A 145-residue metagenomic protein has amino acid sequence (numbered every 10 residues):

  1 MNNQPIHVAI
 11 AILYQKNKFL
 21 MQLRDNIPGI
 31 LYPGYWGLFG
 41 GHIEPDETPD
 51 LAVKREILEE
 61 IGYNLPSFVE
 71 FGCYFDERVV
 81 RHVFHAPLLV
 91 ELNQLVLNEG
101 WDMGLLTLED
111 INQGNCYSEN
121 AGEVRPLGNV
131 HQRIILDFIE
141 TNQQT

Functional and structural regions predicted by a protein language model:
M1-M21, F39: Conserved N-terminal beta-strand and adjoining loop/helix that marks the start of the Nudix/MutT-like hydrolase domain
H7, V80-F84, D102-G104: Short beta-strand micro-motifs in enzyme catalytic cores
L13, V83-P87, L105-T107: Short, well-ordered beta-strand micro-motif
Y14-F19, I27-P28, E44, E77-R78 (+1 more regions): Short, charged/polar surface micro-motifs in flexible loops or helix N-caps
K18-R55, E59: Conserved Nudix-box catalytic region and its N-terminal flanking loop in Nudix hydrolases and closely related
G29, P33, N98-T145: Nudix hydrolase/Nudix homology domain
I43, L65, L88-V90, G100 (+1 more regions): Hydrophobic pocket-lining residues within nucleotide cofactor-binding pockets
L58-L92: Active-site segment of metal-dependent pyrophosphate-handling enzymes, primarily the Nudix hydrolase catalytic core
